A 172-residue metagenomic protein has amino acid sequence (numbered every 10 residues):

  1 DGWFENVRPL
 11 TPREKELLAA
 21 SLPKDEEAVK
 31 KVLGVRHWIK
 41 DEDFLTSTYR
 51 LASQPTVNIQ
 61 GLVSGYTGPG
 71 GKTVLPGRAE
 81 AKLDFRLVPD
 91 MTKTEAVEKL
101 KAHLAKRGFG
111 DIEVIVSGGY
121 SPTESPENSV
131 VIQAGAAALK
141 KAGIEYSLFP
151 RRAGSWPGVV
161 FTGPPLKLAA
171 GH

Functional and structural regions predicted by a protein language model:
D1-S64, D90-G110: Acidic-enriched catalytic cores of C-N bond-cleaving enzymes acting on peptides and small amides
E14-S21, T123-I132, G158-L168: Short glycine/threonine-rich loop-to-helix capping motif typified by GTGT followed within a few residues by an Asp-Pro
W38, G77-K82, G110-S117: Short acidic (Asp/Glu) and glycine-rich catalytic loops that position anionic groups and cofactors
S53-P55, Q60-L62, G71-A79, K141 (+1 more regions): Zn-dependent metallopeptidase/amidohydrolase metal-coordination segment
P69-V97, P122: C-terminal catalytic subdomain
L83, G135, F161: Hydrophobic, well-ordered secondary-structure elements that form the walls of internal hydrophobic environments
F85-V88, E113-N128, R151-G154: A short beta-alpha structural unit
K99-G108, V130, A134-A142, P164: Generic non-transmembrane alpha-helical segments
